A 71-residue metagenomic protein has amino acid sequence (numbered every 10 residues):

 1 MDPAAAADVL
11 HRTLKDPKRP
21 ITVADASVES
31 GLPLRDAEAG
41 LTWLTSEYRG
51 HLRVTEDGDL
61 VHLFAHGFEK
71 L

Functional and structural regions predicted by a protein language model:
M1-L71: A composition-biased, non-transmembrane "mature-region" signal
